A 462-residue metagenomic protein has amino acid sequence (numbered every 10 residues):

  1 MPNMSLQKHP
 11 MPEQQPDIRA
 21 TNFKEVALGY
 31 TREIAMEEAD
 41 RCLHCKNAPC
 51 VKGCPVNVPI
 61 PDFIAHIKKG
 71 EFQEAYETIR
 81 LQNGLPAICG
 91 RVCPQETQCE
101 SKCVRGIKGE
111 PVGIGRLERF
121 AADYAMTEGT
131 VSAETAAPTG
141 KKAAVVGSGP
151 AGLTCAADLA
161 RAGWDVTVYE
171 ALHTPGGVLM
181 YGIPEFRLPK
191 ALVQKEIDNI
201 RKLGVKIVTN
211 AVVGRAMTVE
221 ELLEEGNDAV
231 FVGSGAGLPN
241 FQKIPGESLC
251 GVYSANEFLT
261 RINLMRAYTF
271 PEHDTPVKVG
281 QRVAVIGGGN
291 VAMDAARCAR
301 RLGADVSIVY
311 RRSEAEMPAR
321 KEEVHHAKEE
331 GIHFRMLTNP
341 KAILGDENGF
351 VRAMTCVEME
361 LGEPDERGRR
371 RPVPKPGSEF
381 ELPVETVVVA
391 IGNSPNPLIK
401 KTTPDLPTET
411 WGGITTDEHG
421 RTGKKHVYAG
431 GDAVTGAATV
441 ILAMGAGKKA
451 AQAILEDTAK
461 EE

Functional and structural regions predicted by a protein language model:
R19-E37, V58-R91, K108-T135, I262-N263: Ferredoxin-type iron-sulfur electron-transfer modules in oxidoreductases and energy-metabolism complexes
H44-K69, I88-A121, T167, T174 (+1 more regions): Iron-sulfur cluster-binding cysteine motifs and their immediate structural context in ferredoxin-like electron-transfer
E74, A137, K142-V146, Q194-I244 (+4 more regions): Feature captures the FAD/FMN-dependent oxidoreductase FAD-binding
A121-A137, K195-R215, F241-L302, T408-G423: Glycine-rich dinucleotide-binding loop and its adjacent helix/turn
K141-V168, A292-R300: N-terminal Rossmann-like FAD-binding beta1-loop-alpha1 element of flavoenzymes
D165-V168, L172-L203, I207-V208, A296-A342 (+1 more regions): Rossmann-like dinucleotide-binding cores of NAD(P)H-dependent redox enzymes
S248-G280, P364-A437: FAD-site-proximal beta/loop scaffold in flavoenzymes
G430-E461: A conserved FAD-binding loop/helix module that cradles the flavin
